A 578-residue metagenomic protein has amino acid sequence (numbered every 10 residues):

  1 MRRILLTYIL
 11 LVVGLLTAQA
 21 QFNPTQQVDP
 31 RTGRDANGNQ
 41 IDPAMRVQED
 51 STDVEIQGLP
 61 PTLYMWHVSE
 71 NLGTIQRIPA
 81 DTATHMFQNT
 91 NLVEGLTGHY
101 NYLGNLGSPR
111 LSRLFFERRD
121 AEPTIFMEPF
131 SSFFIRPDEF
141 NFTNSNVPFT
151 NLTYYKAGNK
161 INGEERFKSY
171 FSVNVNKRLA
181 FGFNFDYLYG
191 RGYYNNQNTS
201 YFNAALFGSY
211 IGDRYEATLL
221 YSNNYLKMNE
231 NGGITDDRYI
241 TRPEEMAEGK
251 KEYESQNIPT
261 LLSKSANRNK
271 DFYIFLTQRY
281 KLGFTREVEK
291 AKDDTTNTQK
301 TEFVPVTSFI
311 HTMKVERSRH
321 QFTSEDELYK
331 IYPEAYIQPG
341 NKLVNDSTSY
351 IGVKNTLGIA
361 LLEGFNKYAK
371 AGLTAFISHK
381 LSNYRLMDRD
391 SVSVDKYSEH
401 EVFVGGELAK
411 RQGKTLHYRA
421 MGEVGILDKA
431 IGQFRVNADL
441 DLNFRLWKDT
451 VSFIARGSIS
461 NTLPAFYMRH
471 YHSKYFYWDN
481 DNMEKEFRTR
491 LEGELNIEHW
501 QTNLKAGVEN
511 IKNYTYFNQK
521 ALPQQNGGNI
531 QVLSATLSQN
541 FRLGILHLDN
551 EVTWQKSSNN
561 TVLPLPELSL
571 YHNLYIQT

Functional and structural regions predicted by a protein language model:
M1-Q27: Bacterial Sec-dependent N-terminal signal peptides
I4-T7, S255-P259, Y329-Y332, Y336-Q338: Terminal non-domain segments
V13-G14, N224, Q555: Single-residue recognition of alpha-helix boundary sites
Q21-F272, K281-K290, R445-V451: Membrane-proximal, glycine/serine-rich, low-complexity loop/turn segments characteristic of large bacterial
V147, L261-Y329, Y336-T578: Exposed, low-structure sequence patches enriched in small/polar residues
F202, R238, K330-Y332, K474: A generic membrane alpha-helix/interface feature
E245-A247, P333, S391: Solvent-exposed loop segments that connect transmembrane elements
